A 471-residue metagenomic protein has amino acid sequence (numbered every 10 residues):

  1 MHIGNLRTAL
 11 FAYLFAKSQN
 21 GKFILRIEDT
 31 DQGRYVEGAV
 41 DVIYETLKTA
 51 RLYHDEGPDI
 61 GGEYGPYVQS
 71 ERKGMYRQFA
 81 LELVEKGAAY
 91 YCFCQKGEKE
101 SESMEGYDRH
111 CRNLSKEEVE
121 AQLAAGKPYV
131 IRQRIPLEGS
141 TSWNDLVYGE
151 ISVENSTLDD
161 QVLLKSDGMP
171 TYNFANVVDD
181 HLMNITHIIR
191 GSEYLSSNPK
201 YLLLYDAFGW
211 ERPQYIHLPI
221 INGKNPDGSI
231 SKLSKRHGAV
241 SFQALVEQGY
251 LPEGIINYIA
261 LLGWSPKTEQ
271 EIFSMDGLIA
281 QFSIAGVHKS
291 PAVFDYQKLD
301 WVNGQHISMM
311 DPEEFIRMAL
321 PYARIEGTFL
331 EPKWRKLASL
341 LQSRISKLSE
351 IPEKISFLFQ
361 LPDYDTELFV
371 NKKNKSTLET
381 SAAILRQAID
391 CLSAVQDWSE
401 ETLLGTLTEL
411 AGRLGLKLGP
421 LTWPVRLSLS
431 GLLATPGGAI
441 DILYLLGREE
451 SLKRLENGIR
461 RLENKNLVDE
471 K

Functional and structural regions predicted by a protein language model:
M1, L245-E253, K289-D295, T328-L337 (+1 more regions): Structural motif
M1-M104, S197-W210, G254: N-terminal Rossmann-like or analogous alpha/beta NTP/dinucleotide-binding catalytic cores that position adenine
A12, I43, L83, G87 (+8 more regions): Residue-level signal for inorganic ion chemistry
K17-D29, F174-I189, F208-N222, P436-D441 (+2 more regions): Glycine-rich phosphate/pyrophosphate-binding loops and their adjacent beta-strand/loop elements at enzyme active sites
P66-S70, L164-K165, M183-Y194, N222-Y258 (+4 more regions): Conserved phosphate-binding loops in nucleotide/dinucleotide-binding enzymes
E82, Y90-L233, S241, P266: Active-site cores that bind ATP or allylic diphosphates and position pyrophosphate for catalysis
P312-L414: Small-residue-rich helix-loop
E401-E463: Charged substrate- and nucleic-acid-binding regions of tRNA-handling and nucleotidyl-transfer enzymes, centered on
